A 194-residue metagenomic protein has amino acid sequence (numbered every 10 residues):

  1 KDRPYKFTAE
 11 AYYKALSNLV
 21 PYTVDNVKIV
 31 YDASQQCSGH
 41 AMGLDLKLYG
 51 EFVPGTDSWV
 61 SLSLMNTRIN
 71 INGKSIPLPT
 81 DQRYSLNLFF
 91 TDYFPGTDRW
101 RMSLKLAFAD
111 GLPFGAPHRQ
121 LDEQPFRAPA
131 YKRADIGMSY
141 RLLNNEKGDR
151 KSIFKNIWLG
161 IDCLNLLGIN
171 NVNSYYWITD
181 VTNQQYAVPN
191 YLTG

Functional and structural regions predicted by a protein language model:
K1-Q35, H40, L159-L164, G168-S174: Membrane-embedded beta-barrel scaffold of Gram-negative outer-membrane proteins
K1-R3, S38-M42, T80-L86, A130-A134 (+2 more regions): Residues that define the transmembrane beta-barrel architecture of outer-membrane proteins
D2-P4, V53-G55, P95-W100, L143-I157: Short loop/turn motifs that connect adjacent beta-strands in outer-membrane beta-barrel proteins
Y12-A15, S34-P113: Gram-negative outer-membrane beta-barrel transporters
L19-K28, M65, I69-P77, F114-L121 (+2 more regions): Outer-membrane beta-barrel translocator domains and adjoining extracellular loop/strand segments of Gram-negative
I29-Q35, G43-D45, N70-L78, Q120-F126 (+1 more regions): Extracellular loop and loop/strand-boundary signature of outer-membrane beta-barrel proteins
T97-D135: Extracytoplasmic gating/loop element in the C-terminal half of outer-membrane beta-barrel translocons and assembly
A107-P117, Y140-G194: C-terminal beta-signal and adjacent terminal beta-strands/loops of Gram-negative outer-membrane beta-barrel proteins
